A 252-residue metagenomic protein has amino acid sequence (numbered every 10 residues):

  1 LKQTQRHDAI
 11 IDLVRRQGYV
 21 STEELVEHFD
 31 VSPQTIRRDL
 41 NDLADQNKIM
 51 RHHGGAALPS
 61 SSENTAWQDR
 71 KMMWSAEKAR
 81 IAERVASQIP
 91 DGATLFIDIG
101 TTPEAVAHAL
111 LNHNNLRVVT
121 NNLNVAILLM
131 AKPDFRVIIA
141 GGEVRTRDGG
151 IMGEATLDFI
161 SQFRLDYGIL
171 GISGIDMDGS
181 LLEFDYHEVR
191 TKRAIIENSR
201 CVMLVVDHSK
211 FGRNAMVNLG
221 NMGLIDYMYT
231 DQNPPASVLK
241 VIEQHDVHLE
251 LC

Functional and structural regions predicted by a protein language model:
K2-I99, A107-N115, V119, L123 (+1 more regions): HTH-adjacent hinge/linker in prokaryotic transcriptional regulators
K2-Q5, I11-D12, R16-E24, D30 (+2 more regions): Conserved phosphate- and dinucleotide-binding cores of soluble alpha/beta proteins, encompassing both enzyme active
P103: Conserved SAM/SAH-binding loop
